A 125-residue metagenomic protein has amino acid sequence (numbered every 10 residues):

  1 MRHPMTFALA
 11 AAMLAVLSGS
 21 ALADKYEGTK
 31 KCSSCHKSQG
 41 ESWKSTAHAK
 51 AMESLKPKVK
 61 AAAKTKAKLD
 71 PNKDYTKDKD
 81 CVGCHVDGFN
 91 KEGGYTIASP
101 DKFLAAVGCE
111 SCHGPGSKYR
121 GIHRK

Functional and structural regions predicted by a protein language model:
M1-A23: N-terminal export/membrane-targeting signals
G19-A105, G116-K125: Sequence context of c-type cytochrome heme-c attachment sites
